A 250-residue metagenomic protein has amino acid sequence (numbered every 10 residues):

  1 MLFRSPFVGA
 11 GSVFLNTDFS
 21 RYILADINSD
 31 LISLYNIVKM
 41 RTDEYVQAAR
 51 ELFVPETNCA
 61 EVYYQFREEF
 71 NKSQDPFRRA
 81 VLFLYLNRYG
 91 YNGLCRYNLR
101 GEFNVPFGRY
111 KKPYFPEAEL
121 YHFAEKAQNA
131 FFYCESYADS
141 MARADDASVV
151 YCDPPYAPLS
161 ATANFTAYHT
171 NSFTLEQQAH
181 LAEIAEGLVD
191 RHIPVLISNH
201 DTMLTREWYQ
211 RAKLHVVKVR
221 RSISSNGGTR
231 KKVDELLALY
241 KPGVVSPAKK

Functional and structural regions predicted by a protein language model:
M1-L2: Short, small-residue-biased leader/transition segments that mark boundaries at the very start of proteins
S5-F7: Class I SAM-dependent methyltransferase core
A10-R21: Conserved SAM-binding loop of SAM-dependent methyltransferases across substrates and taxa, primarily the Class I
N28: Conserved SAM/SAH-binding beta-strand->alpha-helix loop
I32: Short alpha-helix immediately C-terminal to the canonical SAM-binding loop
K39-T166, H180, G187-R191, V233: SAM-dependent nucleic-acid methyltransferase catalytic core
D146-D234: Conserved acidic-Pro-Pro-aromatic motif
P242-K250: Flexible, glycine-/basic-rich loop-and-beta segments that form/coincide with the SAM-dependent methyltransferase
